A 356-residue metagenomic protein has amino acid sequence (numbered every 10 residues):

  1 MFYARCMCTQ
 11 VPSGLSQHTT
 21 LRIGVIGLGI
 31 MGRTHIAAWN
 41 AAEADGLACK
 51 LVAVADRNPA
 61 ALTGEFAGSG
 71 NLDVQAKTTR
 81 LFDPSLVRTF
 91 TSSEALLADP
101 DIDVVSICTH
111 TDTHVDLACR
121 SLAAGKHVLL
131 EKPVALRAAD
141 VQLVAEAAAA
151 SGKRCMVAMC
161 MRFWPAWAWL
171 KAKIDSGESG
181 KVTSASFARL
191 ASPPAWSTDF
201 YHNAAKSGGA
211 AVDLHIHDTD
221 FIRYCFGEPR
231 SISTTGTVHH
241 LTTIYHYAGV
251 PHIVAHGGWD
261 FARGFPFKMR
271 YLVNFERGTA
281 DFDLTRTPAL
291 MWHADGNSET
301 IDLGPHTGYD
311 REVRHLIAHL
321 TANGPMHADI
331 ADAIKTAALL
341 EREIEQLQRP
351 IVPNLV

Functional and structural regions predicted by a protein language model:
F2-A124: N-terminal glycine-/serine-/threonine-rich beta1-alpha1-beta2 phosphate-ribose binding loop of Rossmann-like
F2-H18, V104-S106, A248, I317-V356: C-terminal helix-rich "cap/oligomerization" subdomain common to oxidoreductases
F2-T9, D213, T219-T287, V313-G324 (+1 more regions): Contiguous beta-strand/loop segments that form the cofactor/metal-binding neighborhood of enzyme cores
T19-L21, K153, G180-T183: Nucleotide donor/acceptor-binding cores
M31, M161-S233: Predominantly a Rossmann-like dinucleotide-binding segment in NAD(P)-dependent oxidoreductases
T34, D302-R314: Active-site loop of classical SDR/Rossmann-like NAD(P)-dependent oxidoreductases, centered on the catalytic Tyr-X3-Lys
T91, L130, V157, S233-G236 (+1 more regions): Short loop/edge segments at beta-strand edges and connector loops that shape dinucleotide/nucleotide cofactor-binding
D103-R162: Beta-strand-loop-alpha-helix segment that lines the small-molecule cofactor/substrate pocket of alpha/beta enzymes
